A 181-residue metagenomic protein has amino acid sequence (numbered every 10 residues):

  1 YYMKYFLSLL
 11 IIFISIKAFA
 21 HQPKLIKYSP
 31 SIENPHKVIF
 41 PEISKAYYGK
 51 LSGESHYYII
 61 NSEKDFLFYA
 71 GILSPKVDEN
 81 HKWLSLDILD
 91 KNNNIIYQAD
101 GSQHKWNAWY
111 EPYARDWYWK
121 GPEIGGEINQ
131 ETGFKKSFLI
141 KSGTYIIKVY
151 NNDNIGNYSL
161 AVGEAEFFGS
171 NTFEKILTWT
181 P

Functional and structural regions predicted by a protein language model:
Y1-F6: Positively charged n-region of N-terminal signal peptides that target proteins for export
S8, F19-A20: N-terminal presequences and immediately downstream first alpha-helices
S15-K17: N-terminal signal peptide c-region/cleavage motif recognized by signal peptidases
H21-H36, Y58, D78, L84-N94 (+1 more regions): C-terminal edge strands of extracellular/lumenal beta-sandwich accessory domains
H36-L67, I72-K76, W83-L86: Non-catalytic, beta-strand-enriched accessory regions in extracellular/secretory proteins and membrane protein
K64-Y110: Mid-chain, structured segments of secreted extracytoplasmic proteins
Q103-F138: Extended, solvent-exposed segments with strong compositional bias
